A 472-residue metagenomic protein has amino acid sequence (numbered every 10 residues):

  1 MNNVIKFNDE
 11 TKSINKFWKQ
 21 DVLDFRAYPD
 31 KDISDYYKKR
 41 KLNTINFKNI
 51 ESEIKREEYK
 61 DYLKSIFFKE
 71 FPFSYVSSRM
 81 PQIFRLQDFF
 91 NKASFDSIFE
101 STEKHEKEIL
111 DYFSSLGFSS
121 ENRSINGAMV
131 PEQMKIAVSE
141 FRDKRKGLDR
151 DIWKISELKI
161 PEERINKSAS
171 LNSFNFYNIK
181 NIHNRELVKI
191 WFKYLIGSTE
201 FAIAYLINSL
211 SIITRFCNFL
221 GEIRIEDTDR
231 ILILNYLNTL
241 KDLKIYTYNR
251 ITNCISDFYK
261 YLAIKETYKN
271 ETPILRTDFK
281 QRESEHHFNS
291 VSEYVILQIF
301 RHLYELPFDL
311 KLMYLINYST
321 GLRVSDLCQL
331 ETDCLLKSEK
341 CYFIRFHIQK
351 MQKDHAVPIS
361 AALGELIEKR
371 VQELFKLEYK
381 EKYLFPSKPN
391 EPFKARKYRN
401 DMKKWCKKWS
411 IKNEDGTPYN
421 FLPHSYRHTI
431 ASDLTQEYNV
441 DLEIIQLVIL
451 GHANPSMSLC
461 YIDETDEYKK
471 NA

Functional and structural regions predicted by a protein language model:
M1-E271, H302-E305, L315, R370: Charge-rich, intrinsically disordered N-terminal extensions that act as flexible nucleic-acid engagement or regulatory
I155-I179, T267-F300, R345-K353, F385-P392: Flexible interdomain linker/hinge and immediately adjacent N-terminus of the catalytic tyrosine-recombinase domain
Y294-V324, R427: Basic, Lys/Arg- and aromatic-enriched nucleic-acid-binding interface segment
L310, T320, R399-E443: Short, basic (Lys/Arg/His-rich) helix/loop patches that form interaction surfaces in the mid-to-C-terminal regions
L330-E368: Conserved tyrosine-mediated DNA breakage-rejoining catalytic core shared by Y-recombinases
L335-E339, N439-C460: Short, polar N-cap/turn motifs at the start of nucleic acid-interacting alpha helices
I348-Q352, V448-A472: Catalytic-site neighborhood detector that most strongly recognizes the C-terminal catalytic loop/helix of tyrosine
A361-T417: Active-site/catalytic core of tyrosine-dependent DNA strand-transfer enzymes
